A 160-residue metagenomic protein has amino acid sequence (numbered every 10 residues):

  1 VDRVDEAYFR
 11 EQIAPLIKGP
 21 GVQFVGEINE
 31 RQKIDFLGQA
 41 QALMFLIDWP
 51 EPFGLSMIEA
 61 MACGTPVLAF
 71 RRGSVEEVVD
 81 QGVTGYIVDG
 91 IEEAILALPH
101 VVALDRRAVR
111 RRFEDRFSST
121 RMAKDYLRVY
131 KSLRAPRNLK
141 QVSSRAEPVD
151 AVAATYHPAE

Functional and structural regions predicted by a protein language model:
Y8-D35: Nucleotide-activated donor-binding/catalytic signature segment of Leloir-type glycosyltransferases, i.e., the conserved
E27, F36-A40, Y126: Short alpha-helical donor nucleotide-sugar binding micro-motif in glycosyltransferases
G38-P52: Acidic donor-binding loop of glycosyltransferase active sites
G54-M57, V75: Short glycine/serine-rich donor-binding loops of glycosyltransferases
A62, P66-A69, V79: Short hydrophobic beta-strand element within catalytic cores of glycosyltransferases and related nucleotide-activated
R71-G82, Y86-D89: Short acidic/histidine- and often glycine-rich active-site loop of Leloir-type glycosyltransferases that engages
Y86-R107: C-terminal "capping" alpha-helix adjacent to the active site of nucleotide-linked donor transferases in cell-envelope
V102-P148: A charged, aromatic-enriched C-terminal amphipathic alpha-helix characteristic of glycosyltransferases across folds
